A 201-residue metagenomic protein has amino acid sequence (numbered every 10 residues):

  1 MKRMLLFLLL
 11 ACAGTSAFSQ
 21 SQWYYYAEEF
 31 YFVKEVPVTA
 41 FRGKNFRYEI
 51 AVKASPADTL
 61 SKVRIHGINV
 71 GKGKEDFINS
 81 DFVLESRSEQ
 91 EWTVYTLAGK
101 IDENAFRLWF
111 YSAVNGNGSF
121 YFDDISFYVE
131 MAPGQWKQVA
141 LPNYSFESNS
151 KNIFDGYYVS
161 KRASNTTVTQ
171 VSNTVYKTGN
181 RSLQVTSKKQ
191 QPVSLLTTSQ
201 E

Functional and structural regions predicted by a protein language model:
M1-Q22: Bacterial Sec-dependent N-terminal signal peptides
F18-E201: Extracellular and organelle-lumenal recognition/adhesion modules and their flexible linkers in secreted
